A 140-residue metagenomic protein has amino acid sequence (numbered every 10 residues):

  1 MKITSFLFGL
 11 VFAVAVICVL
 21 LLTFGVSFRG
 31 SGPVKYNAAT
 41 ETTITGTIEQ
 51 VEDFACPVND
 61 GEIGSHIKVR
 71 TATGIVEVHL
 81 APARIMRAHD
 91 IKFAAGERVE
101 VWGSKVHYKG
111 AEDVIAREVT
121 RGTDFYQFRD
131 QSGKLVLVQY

Functional and structural regions predicted by a protein language model:
G9-T23: Hydrophobic membrane-insertion alpha-helices, especially the h-region of bacterial N-terminal signal peptides
G25-T43: Short boundary/loop segments of OB/S1/cold-shock single-stranded nucleic-acid-binding domains
A39-T40, R87-K92, Y108: Short, surface-exposed secondary-structure edge patches
T40-G61: Structural detector for short beta-strands of small beta-barrel domains
Q50-D53, V78-H89: N-terminal post-signal-peptidase region of extra-cytosolic proteins
V58-L80: OB-fold (S1/OB) nucleic-acid-binding surfaces
I85-V101: Short nucleic-acid-contacting surface segments enriched for D/E, G, S/T with interspersed K/R
V106-L135: OB-fold/S1-family single-stranded nucleic acid-binding modules
